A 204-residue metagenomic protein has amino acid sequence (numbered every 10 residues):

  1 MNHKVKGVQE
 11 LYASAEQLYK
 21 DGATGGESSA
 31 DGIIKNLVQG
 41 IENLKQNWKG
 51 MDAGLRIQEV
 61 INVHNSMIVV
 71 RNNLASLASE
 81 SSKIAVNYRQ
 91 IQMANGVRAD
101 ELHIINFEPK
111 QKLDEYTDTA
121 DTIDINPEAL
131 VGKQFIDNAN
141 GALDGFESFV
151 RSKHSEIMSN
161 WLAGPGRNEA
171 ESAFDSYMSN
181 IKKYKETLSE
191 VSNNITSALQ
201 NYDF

Functional and structural regions predicted by a protein language model:
M1-F204: N-terminal secretion-targeting helices of virulence/extracellular proteins, encompassing both classical Sec signal
